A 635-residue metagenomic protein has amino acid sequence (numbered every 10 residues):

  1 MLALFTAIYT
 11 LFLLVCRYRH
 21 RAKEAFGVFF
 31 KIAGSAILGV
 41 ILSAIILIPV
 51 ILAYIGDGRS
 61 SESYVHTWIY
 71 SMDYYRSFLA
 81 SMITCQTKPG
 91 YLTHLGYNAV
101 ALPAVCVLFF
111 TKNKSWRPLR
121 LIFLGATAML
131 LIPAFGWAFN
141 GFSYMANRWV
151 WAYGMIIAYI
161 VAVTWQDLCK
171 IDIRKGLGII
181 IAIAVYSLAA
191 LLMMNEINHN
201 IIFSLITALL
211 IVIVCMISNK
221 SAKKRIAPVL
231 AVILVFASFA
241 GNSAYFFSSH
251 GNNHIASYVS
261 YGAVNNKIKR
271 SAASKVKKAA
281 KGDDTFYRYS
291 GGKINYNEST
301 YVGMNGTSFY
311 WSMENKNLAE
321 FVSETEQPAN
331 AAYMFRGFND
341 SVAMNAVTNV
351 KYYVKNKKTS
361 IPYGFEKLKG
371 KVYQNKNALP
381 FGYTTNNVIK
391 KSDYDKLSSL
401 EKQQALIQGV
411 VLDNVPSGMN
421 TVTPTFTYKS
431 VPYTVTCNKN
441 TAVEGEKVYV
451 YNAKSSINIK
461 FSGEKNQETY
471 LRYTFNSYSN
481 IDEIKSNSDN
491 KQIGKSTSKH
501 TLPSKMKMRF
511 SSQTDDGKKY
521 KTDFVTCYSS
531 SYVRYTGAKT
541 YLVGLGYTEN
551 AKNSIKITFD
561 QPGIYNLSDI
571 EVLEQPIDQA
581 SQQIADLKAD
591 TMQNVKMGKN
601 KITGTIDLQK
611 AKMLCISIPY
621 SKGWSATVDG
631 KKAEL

Functional and structural regions predicted by a protein language model:
M1-V15, I37-P49, L191-E196, S243: Transmembrane helices and adjacent periplasmic/lumenal helix-loop junctions of polyprenol-phosphate-dependent
L2-L38, A208-M216: Perimembrane helix-loop-helix junctions
I8-R21, V105-W116, A162-K170, I213-K223: Structural signal for the C-terminal ends of transmembrane alpha-helices and the immediately following loop
V28-I122, A126-N147, M194-E196, K267: Periplasmic/ER-lumenal interhelical loops and adjacent helix-loop junctions in multi-pass membrane proteins
L121-A134, F139-N265, F510: Contiguous transmembrane helix-bundle modules in multi-pass membrane proteins
V235-A263, K278-V347, L379, T384-Q403 (+2 more regions): Extracytoplasmic/lumenal acceptor-recognition loop(s) of multi-pass membrane glycoenzymes
A329-K376: Periplasmic/luminal catalytic loop of GT-C fold multi-pass membrane glycosyltransferases that transfer sugars from
K429-L635: Active-site-proximal, structured, solvent-exposed surfaces of multi-pass membrane proteins that position macromolecular
